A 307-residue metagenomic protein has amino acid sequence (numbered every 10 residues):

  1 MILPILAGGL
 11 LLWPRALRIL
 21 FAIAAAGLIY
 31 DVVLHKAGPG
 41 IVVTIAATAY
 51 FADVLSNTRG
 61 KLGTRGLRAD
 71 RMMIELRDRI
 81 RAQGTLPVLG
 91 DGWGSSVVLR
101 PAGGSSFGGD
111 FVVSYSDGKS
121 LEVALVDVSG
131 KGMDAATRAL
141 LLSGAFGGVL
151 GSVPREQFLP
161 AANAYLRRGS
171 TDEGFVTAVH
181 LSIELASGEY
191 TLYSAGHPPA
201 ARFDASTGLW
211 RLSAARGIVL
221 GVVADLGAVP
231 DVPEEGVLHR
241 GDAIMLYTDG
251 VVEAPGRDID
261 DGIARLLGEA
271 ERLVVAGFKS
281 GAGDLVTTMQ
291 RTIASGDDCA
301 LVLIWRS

Functional and structural regions predicted by a protein language model:
M1-P4: Hydrophobic transmembrane alpha-helices
G8, L12, I19-G66: Transmembrane alpha-helices and immediately adjacent membrane-cytoplasm interface residues in multi-pass integral
W13, D127, H197, Y247-G250 (+1 more regions): DG-centered beta-turn motif at the end of beta-strands
I45-G109: Regulatory cytosolic signal-relay segments
T85-G92, L150-F158, L273-G281: Signal-transducing coiled-coil linker helices
L125-G132: Catalytic-site or vestigial catalytic-site microsegments of nucleotide-handling domains
G132-V149, R216, L226, E234-G296: Active-site-proximal, acidic helix/loop segment immediately C-terminal to a metal-coordinating Asp/Glu
D134-A214, I218, V229-D231, Q290-A294 (+1 more regions): Catalytic core of PPM/PP2C metal-dependent serine/threonine phosphatase domains
